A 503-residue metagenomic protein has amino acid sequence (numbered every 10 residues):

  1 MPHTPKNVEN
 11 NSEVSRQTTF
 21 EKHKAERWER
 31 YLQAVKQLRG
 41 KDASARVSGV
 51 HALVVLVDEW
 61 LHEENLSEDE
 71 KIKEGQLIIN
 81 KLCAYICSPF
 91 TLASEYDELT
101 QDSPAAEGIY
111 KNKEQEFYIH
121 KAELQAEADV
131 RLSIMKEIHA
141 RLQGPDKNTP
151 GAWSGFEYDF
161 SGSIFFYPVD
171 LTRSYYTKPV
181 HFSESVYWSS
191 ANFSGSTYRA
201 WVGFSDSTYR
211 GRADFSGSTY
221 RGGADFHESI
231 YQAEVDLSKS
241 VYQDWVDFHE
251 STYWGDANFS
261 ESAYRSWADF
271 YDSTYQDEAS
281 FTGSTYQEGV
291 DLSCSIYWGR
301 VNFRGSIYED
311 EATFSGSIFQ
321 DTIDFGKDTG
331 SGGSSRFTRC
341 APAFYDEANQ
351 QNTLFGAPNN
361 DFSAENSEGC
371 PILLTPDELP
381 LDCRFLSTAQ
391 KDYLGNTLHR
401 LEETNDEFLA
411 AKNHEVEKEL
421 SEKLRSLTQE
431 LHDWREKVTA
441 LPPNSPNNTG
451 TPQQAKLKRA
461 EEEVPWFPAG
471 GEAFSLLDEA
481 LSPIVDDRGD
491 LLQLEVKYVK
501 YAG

Functional and structural regions predicted by a protein language model:
M1-R30, K36: Membrane-embedded hydrophobic alpha-helical segments
F20, E29-Q37, K41-V47, H51-V54 (+4 more regions): N-terminal leader/targeting and pre-domain segments
